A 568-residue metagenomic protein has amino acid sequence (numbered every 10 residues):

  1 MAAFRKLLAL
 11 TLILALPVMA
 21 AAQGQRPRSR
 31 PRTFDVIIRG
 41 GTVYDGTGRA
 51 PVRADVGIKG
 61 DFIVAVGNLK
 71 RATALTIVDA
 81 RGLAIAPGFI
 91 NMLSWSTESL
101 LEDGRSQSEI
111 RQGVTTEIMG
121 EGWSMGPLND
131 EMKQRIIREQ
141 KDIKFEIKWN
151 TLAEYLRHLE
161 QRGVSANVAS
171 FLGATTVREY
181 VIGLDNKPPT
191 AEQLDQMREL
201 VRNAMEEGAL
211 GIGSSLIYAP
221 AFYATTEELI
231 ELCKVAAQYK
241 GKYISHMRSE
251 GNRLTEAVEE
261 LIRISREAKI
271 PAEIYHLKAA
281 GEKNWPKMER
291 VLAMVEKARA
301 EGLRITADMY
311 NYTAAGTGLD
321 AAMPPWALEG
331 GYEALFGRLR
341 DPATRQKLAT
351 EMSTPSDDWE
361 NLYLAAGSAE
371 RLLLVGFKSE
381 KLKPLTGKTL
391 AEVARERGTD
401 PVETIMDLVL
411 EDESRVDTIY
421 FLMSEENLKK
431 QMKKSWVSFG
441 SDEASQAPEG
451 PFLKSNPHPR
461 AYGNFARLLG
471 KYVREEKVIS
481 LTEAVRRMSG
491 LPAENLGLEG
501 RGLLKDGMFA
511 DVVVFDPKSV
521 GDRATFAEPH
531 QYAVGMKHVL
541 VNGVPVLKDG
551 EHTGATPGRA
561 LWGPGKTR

Functional and structural regions predicted by a protein language model:
M1-L8: Bacterial N-terminal signal peptides that target proteins for export
A9-V18: Bacterial N-terminal signal peptides
P27, V43-D55, V416-L422, N427-L428 (+2 more regions): Acidic, glycine-enriched loop/beta-strand segments at the rims of small-molecule binding/catalytic pockets
R28-F34, V43, T47-G88, D103 (+1 more regions): Histidine-rich, glycine-flanked metal-binding segment
G41, D341, K430-W436, S441-D442 (+1 more regions): C-terminal cap of metal-dependent C-N hydrolases
R71-I147: Metal-associated gating/positioning segment near the N- to mid-region
Y155-L159, V164-A191, D195-Y218, C233 (+3 more regions): Active-site neighborhoods of metal-dependent hydrolases
N203-L261: Divalent metal-binding pocket/active-site signature
